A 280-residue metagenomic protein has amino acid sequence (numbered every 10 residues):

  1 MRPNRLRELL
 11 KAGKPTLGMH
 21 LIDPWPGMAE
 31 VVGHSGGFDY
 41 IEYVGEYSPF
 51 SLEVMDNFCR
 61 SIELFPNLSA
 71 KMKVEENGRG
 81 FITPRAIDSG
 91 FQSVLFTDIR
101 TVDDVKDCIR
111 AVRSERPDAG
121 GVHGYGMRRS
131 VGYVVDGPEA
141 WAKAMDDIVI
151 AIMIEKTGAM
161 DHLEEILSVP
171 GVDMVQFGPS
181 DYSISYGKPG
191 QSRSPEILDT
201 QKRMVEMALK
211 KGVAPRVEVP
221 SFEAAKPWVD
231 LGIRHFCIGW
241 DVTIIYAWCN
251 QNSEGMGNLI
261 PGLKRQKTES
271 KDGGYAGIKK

Functional and structural regions predicted by a protein language model:
M1-K280: Expand to "…catalyze enediolate/carbanion chemistry for C-C bond making/breaking, isomerization, decarboxylation
